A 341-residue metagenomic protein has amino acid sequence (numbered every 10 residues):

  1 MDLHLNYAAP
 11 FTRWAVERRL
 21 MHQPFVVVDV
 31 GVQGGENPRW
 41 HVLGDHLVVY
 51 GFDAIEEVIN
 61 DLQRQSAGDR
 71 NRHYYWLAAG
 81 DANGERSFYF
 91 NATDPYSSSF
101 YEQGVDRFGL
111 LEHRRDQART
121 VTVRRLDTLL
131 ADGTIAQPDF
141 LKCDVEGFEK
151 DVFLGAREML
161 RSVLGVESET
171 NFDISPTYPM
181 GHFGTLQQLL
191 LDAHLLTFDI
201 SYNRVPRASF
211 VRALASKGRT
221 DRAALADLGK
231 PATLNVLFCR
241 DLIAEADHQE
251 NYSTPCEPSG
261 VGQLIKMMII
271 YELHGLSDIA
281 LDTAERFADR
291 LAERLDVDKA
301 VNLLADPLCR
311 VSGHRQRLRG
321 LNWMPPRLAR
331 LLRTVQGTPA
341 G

Functional and structural regions predicted by a protein language model:
M1-M21, L295-G341: Membrane-proximal basic amphipathic "stem/tether" segments
N6-S97, Y101-D116, F172-S175: SAM cofactor-binding core of SAM-dependent methyltransferases, primarily the Rossmann-like beta-alpha-beta module
A8, R119-V123, E149, P179: A conditional alpha-helix N-cap/helix-loop micro-motif detector
F25-V26, H41-V42, H46-Y50, D132-C143 (+1 more regions): Conserved acidic-Pro-Pro-aromatic motif
D61, R125-T128, D151-G155: Well-ordered alpha-helical segments embedded in enzymatic catalytic cores
Y75-L77, T120-V123, K142: Conserved residues in the N-terminal Rossmann fold of short-chain dehydrogenase/reductase
L111-R119, D227-P231: A recurrent flexible, glycine/aromatic-enriched loop bordering the glycosyltransferase active site that acts as
A118-D132: Internal catalytic-core helix/loop-beta-alpha segment that presents or stabilizes conserved functional determinants
